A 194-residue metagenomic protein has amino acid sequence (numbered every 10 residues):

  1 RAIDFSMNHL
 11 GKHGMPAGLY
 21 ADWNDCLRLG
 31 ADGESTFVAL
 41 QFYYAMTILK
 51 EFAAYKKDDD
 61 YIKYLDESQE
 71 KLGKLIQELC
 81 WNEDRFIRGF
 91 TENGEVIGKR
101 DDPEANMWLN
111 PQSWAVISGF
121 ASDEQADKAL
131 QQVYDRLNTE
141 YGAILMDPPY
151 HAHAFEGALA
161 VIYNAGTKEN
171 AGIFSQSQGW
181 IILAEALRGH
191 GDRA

Functional and structural regions predicted by a protein language model:
R1-A21, R28-Q41, A45-K56, Y64: Mature extracytoplasmic enzyme cores
R1-G14, S35-Y43, A126, A171-A194: Aromatic-rich carbohydrate-recognition surfaces in CAZymes
H13-A17, D84-R85, W114, R193: Beta-sheet entry/capping signal
M15-G18, F86, M146, Y163: Short clusters of hydrophobic/aromatic residues that line enzyme substrate/ligand-binding pockets
Y20-N24, T91-N93: Short linear capping/connector segments at secondary-structure termini
C26-A39, G94-S118, A160-Q178, L183 (+1 more regions): Solvent-exposed loop and edge beta-strand segments that line ligand/cofactor-binding and catalytic clefts
Q41-A158: Catalytic cores of carbohydrate-active enzymes
